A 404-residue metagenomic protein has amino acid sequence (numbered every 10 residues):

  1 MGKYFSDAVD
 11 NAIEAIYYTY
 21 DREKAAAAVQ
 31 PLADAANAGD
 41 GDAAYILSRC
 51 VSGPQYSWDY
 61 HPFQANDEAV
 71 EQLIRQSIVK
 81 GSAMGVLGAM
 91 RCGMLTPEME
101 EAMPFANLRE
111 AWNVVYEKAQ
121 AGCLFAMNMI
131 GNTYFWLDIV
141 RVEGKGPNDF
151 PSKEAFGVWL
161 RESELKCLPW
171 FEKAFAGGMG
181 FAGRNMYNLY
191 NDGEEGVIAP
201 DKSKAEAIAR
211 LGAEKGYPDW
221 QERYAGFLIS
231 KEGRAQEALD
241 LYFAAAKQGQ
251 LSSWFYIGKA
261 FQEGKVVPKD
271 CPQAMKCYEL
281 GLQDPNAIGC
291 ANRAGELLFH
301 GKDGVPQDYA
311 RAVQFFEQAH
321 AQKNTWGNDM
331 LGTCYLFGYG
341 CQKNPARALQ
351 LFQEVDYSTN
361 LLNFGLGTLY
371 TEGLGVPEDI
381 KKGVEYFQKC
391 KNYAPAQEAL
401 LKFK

Functional and structural regions predicted by a protein language model:
M1-A27, D42: N-terminal leader/linker segments that initiate helical-solenoid repeat arrays
Y4, A38-G41, P54-Q55, D59-Y60 (+22 more regions): Short helix-capping/linker turns of helical repeat alpha-solenoids
E14-A15, I46-W58, G88-E98, M129-R141 (+8 more regions): Hydrophobic face of amphipathic alpha-helices that form TPR/SEL1-like repeat modules and related alpha-solenoid
I16-K24, G53-D67, L95-N107, W136-E164 (+6 more regions): Short coil/turn connectors between adjacent alpha-helices in alpha-solenoid helical repeat scaffolds
L32-A35, S77, K118, A174 (+6 more regions): Alpha-helical solenoid scaffolds that mediate protein-protein interactions, centered on TPR/SEL1-like repeats but also
E71, R75-I78, E378-P395: TPR/TPR-like (Sel1-like) alpha-helical repeat modules
